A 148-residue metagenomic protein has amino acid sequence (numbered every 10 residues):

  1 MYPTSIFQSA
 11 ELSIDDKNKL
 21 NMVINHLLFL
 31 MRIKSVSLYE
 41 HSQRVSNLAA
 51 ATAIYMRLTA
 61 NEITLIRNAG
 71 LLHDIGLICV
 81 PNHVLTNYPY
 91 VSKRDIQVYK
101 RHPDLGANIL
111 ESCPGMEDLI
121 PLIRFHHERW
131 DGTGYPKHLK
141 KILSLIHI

Functional and structural regions predicted by a protein language model:
M1-H147: Histidine- and acidic-residue-rich, metal-dependent catalytic cores
